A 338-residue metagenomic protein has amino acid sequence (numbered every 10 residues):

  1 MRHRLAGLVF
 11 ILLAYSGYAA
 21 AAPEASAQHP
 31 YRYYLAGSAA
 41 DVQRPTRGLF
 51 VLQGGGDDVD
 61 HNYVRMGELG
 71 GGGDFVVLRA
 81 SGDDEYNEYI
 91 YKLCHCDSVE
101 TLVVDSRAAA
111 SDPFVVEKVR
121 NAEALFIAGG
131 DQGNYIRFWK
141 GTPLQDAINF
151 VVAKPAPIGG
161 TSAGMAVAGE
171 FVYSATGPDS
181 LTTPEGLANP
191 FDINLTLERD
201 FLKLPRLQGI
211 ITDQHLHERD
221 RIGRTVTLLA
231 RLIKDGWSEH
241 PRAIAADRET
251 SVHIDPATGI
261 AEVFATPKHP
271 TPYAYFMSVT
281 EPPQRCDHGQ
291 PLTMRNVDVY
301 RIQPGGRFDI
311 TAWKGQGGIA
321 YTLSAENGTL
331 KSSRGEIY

Functional and structural regions predicted by a protein language model:
M1-G7: Bacterial N-terminal signal peptides that target proteins for export
G7-G17: Bacterial N-terminal signal peptides
P23-G72, G82, L93-D97, S174 (+1 more regions): C-terminal and late-domain segments of enzyme folds
V51-L52, A124-A128: Structural motif
G82-N121: Portal/gating segments that form or line small-molecule/metal binding sites
K118, G141-P155: Catalytic-core regions built around general acid/base machinery
A128-G129, V152-V172: Catalytic nucleophile loop
Q132-T142: Glycine/threonine-rich flexible loop motifs
